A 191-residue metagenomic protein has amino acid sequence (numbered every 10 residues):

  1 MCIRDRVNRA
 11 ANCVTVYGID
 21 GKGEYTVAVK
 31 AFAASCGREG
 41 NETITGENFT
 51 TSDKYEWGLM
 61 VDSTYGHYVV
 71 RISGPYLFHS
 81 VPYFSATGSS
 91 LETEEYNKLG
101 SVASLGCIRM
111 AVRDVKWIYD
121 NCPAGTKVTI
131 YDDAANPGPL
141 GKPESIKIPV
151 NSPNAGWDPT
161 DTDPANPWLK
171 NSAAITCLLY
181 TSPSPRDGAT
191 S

Functional and structural regions predicted by a protein language model:
M1-R6, Y180-P185: Conserved small/polar residues in nucleotide/adenosyl-binding loops
R4-L91: Gly/Pro-biased beta-strand-loop elements
G58-S182: Exported/periplasmic cell-wall-interacting domains
A189-T190: Ala/Thr-enriched low-complexity intrinsically disordered regions
